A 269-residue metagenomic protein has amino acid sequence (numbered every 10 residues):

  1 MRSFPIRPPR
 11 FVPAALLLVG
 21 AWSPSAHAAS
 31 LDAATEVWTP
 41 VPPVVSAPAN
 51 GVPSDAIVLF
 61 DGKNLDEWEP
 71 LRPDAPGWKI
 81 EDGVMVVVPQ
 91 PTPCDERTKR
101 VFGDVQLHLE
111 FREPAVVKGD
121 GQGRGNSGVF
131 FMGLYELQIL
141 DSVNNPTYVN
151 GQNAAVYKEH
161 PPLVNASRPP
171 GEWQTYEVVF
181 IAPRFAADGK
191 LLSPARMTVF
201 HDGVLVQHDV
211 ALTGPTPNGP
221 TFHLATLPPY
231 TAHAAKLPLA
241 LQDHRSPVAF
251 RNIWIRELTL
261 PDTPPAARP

Functional and structural regions predicted by a protein language model:
R2-A14: Bacterial N-terminal signal peptides that target proteins for export
S3, S23-S25: Serine residues within intrinsically disordered or low-complexity segments
V12-S23: Bacterial N-terminal signal peptides
A26-P269: Carbohydrate-interacting regions of secretory-pathway proteins
